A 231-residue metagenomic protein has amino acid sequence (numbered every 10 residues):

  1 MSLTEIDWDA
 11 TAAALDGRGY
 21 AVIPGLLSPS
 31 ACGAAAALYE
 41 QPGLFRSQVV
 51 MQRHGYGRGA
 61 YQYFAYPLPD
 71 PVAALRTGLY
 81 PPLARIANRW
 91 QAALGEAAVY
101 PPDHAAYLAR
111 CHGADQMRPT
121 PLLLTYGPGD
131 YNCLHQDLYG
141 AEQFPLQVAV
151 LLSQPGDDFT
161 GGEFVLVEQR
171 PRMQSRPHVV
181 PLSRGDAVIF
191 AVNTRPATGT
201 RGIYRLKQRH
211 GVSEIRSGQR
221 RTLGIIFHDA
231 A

Functional and structural regions predicted by a protein language model:
M1-G17: Fe(II)/2-oxoglutarate
A12-R110: Non-heme Fe(II)/2-oxoglutarate
S28, P128, S217-G218: Short strand-connecting beta-turns/loops that link adjacent beta-strands
A84, L122-L124, H135, A149-L151 (+3 more regions): Residues in well-ordered beta-strands of folded domains
H112-D115, L122-T125: Acidic, glycine-rich loop-and-strand cores that form catalytic or ligand-binding grooves in diverse globular domains
L123-P128, A141-D158: Short, conserved beta-strand element in jelly-roll/cupin
N132-Y139: Histidine-centered catalytic micro-motifs
F144, P155, F159-A231: Catalytic core of Fe(II)/2-oxoglutarate
